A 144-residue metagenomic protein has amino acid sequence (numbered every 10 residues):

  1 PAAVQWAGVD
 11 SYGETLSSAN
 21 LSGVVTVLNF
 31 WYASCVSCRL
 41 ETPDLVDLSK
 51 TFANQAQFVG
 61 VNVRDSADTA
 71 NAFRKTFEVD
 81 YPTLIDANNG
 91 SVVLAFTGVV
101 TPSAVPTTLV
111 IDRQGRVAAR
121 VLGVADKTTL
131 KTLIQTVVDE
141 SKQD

Functional and structural regions predicted by a protein language model:
P1-S18: N-terminal "domain-start" segment that seeds a small globular fold
A3-V4, T26, V105-P106: Short loop/turn microsegments at loop-to-beta-strand junctions
W6, L16, F30-W31, F73 (+1 more regions): Conserved hydrophobic/aromatic "anchor" residues that stabilize well-ordered secondary structure elements
V9, P82-D86: Short acidic-hydrophobic, aromatic-tinged amphipathic segments that line or gate anion-handling sites
L16-R39: Short active-site neighborhood of thiol/selenol oxidoreductases, capturing the structured segment around
L28, V59, P82: Rossmann-like NAD(H)/NADP(H) cofactor-binding core
R39-E78, N88-A95: Structural microenvironment flanking redox-active thiols in thiol-disulfide oxidoreductases
K75-V79, N88-K142: Thiol/disulfide oxidoreductase modules built on the thioredoxin-like
